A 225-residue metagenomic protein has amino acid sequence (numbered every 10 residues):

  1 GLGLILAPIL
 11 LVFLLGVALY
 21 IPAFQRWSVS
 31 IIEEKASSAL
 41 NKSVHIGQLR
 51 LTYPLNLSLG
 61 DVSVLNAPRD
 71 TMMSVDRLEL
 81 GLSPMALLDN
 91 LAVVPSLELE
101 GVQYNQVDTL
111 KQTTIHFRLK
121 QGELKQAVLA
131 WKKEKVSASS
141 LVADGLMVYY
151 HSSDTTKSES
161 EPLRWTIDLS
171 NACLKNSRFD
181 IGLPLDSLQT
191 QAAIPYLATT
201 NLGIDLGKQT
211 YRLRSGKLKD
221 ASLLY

Functional and structural regions predicted by a protein language model:
G1-L40: N-terminal type II signal-anchor transmembrane helix that functions as the membrane-insertion/stop-transfer segment
L40-I46: A short, amphipathic edge element
Q48-S153, S160-L185, T190-Y225: Flexible beta-edge/linker motif
